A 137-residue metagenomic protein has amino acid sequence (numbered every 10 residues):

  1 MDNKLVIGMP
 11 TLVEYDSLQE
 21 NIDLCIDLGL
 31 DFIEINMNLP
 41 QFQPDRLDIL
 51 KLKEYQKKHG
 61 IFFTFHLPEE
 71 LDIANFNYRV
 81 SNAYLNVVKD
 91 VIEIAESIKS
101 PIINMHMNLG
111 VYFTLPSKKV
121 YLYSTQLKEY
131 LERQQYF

Functional and structural regions predicted by a protein language model:
M1-E96: N-terminal pre-domain/capping segments
N77-F137: Active-site acidic/histidine proton-transfer and metal-coordination neighborhood in alpha/beta enzyme cores
